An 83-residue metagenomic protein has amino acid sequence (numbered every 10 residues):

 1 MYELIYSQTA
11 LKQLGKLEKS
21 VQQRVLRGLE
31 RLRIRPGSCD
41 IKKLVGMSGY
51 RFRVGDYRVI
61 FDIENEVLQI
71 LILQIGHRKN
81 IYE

Functional and structural regions predicted by a protein language model:
M1-K12, K16-Q23, V54, D62-E83: Enriched for short, Lys/Arg-rich terminal
G28-F52: A short, surface-exposed loop/turn module that caps and links secondary-structure elements
D40-K43, D56, N80-I81: Residue-level preference for alpha-helix termini and adjacent loops
